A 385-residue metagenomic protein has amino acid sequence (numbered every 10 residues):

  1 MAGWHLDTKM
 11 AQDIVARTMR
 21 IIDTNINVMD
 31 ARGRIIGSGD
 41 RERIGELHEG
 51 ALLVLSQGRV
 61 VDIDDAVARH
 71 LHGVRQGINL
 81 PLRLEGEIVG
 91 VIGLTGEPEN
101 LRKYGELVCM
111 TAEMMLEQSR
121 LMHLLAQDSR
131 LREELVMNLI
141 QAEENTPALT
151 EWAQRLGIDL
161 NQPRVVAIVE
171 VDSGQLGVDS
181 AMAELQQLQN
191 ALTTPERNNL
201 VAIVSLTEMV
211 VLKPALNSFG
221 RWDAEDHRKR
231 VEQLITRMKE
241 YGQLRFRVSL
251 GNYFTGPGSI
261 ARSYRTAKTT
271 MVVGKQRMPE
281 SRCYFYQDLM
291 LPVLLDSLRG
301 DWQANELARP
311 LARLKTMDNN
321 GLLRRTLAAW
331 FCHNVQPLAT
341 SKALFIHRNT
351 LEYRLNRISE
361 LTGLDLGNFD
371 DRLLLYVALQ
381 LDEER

Functional and structural regions predicted by a protein language model:
M1-M137, N320-R385: Alpha-helical/coil-rich non-catalytic "connector" segments in signaling and regulatory proteins
L6, G96, H123-L124, M137-Q141 (+4 more regions): A general boundary/transition motif marking the beginning of the first structured unit of a protein
I22-M29, R102-L116, E144-Q154, N190-T193 (+2 more regions): Short N-terminal helix-initiation segments at or just after the protein's N-terminus
V108, A112, L116-S180: Compact, aliphatic and Gly/Pro-tolerant "microcore" segments centered on a short helix or tight beta-hairpin and their
P147-V166, E170-R385: Cytosolic nucleotide-utilizing catalytic cores of signal-transduction proteins
